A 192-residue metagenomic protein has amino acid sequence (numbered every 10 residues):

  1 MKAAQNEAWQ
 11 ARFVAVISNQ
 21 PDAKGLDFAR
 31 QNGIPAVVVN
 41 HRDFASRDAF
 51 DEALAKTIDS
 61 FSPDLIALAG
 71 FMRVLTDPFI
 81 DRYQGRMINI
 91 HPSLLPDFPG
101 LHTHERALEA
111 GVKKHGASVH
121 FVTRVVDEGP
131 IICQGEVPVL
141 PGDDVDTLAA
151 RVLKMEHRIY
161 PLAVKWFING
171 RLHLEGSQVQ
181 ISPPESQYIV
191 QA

Functional and structural regions predicted by a protein language model:
M1-K24, F28: N-terminal Rossmann-like dinucleotide-binding module
A3, N19, A69-S182: Donor/substrate-binding cores of folate-linked one-carbon enzymes
V14, D64, G85: Conserved acidic residues
S18-N19, R42-D43, R47-D51, F61-D77: N-terminal glycine-rich "phosphate-gripper" loop used for MgATP/nucleotide binding and carboxylate activation
N32-G33, Y83: Short, structured coil segments at secondary-structure junctions
P35, D64, K113: Residue-level detector of anion-binding/catalytic polar loops
V37-R42, I90: Short beta->alpha connector loops at strand-helix junctions that form conserved, small/polar/Pro-enriched
